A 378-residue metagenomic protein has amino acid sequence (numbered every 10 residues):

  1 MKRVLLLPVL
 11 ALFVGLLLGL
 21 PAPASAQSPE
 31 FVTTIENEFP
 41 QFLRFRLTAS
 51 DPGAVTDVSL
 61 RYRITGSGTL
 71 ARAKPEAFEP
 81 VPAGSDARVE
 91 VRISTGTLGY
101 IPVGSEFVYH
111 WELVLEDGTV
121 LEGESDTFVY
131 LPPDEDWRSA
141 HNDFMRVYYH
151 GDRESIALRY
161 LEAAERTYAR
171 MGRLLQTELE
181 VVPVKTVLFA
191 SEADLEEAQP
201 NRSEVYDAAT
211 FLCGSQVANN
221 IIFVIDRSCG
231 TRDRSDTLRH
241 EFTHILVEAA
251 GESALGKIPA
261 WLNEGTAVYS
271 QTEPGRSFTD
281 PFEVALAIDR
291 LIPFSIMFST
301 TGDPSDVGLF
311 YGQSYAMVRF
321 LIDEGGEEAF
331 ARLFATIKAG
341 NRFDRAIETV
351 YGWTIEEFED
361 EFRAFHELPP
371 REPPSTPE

Functional and structural regions predicted by a protein language model:
M1-V4: Positively charged n-region of N-terminal signal peptides that target proteins for export
P8-G19: Bacterial N-terminal signal peptides
A24-R138, R146: Glycan-association/targeting regions that enable binding to alpha-glucans and other polysaccharides
A26-P29, I292-S295, T301-L309, R332-E378: Beta/coil-rich, acidic/histidine-enriched accessory regions frequently appended to metallopeptidases
D136-L255, P259, R276-S277, I288-L291 (+3 more regions): Juxtacatalytic substrate-recognition/specificity segment
L161-Y168, G172, S235, R239 (+8 more regions): Extracytoplasmic/secreted envelope proteins and their assembly/folding machinery, especially bacterial periplasmic
A250, K257-G302, T349-E367: Post-HExxH zinc-binding segment in Zn-dependent metallohydrolases
G275-K338: Replace "(M1/M4/M9/M12/WLM)" with "(e.g., M1/M4/M8/M9/M12/M26/WLM)" and add "not limited to" to clarify scope
